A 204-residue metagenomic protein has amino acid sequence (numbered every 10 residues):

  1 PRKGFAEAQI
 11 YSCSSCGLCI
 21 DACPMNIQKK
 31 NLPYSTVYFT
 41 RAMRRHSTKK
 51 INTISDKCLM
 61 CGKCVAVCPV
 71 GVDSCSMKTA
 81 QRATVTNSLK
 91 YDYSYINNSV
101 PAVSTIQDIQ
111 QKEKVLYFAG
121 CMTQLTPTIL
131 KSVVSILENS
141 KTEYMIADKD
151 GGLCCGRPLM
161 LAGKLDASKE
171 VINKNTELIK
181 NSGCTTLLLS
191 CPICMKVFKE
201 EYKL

Functional and structural regions predicted by a protein language model:
P1-C19: Long, charged N-terminal interaction/targeting segments
G4-I10, K29-Y202: Iron-sulfur-cluster electron-transfer modules
C13, C23, C58: Short cysteine-rich clusters marking metal-coordination/redox-active sites
C19, C23-P24, C64, C68: A structural signal for short beta-strand/turn segments enriched in small hydrophobics and glycine
